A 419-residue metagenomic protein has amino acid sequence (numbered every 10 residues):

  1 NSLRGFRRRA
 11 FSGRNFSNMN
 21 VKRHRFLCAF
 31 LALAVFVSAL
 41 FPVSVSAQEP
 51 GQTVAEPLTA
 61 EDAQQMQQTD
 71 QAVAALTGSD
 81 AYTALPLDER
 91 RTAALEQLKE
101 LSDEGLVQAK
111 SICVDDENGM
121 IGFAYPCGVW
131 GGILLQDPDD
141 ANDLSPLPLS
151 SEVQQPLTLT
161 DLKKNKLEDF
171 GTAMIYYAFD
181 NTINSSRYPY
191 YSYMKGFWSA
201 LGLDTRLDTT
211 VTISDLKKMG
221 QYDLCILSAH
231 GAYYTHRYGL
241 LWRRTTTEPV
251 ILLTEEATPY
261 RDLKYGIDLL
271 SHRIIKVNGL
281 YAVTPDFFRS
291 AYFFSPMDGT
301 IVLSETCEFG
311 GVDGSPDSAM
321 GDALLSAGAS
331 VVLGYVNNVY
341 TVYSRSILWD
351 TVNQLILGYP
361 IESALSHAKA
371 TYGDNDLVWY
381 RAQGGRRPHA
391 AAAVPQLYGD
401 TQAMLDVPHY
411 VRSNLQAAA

Functional and structural regions predicted by a protein language model:
N20-F30: Bacterial N-terminal signal peptides that target proteins for export
L31, V35-A39: Hydrophobic core
A39-G51: Sec-dependent signal peptide cleavage junction
V54-E104: Short Lys/Arg-enriched alpha/beta "domain-start" segment
L58, D62-G78, P148-D262, G266: A domain-level signal for caspase-like cysteine endopeptidase catalytic cores and their zymogen-processing architecture
L101-T172, G311: Structured catalytic cores of large enzymes
Y234-V331: Cysteine protease catalytic core and zymogen-processing segment of caspase-like enzymes
I301-A419: Active-site-proximal C-terminal subdomain of hydrolase catalytic domains
